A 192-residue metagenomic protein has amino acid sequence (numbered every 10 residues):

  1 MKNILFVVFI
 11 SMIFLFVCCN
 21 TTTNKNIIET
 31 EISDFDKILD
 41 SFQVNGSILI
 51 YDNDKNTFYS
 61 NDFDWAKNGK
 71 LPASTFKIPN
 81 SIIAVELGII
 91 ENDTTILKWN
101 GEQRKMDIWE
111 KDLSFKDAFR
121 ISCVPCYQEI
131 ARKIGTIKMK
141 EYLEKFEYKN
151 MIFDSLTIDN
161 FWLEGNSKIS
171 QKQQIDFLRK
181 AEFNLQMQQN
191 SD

Functional and structural regions predicted by a protein language model:
K2-I10: Sec-dependent signal peptide recognition, specifically the positively charged N-region followed immediately by
L15-C18: C-terminal motif of bacterial Sec signal peptides marking the signal peptidase cleavage site
T21-A66: Beta-lactamase-like hydrolase cores
D40-K55, I90, T136, E144-K149 (+1 more regions): Glycine-rich, acidic and aromatic/proline-enriched surface loops and short helix-turn segments that act as binding
N61-K67, K111-D112, R120-Y127, S155-W162: Flexible glycine/proline-enriched surface loops and loop-helix/loop-strand junctions
G69-D93, A118: Active-site SXXK
E86-G101, M187-D192: Short, well-structured active-site flanking segments
D107, S114-F115, E129-F183: Mid-domain, small-residue-enriched loop/turn segments at the edges of structured enzyme/sensor domains
